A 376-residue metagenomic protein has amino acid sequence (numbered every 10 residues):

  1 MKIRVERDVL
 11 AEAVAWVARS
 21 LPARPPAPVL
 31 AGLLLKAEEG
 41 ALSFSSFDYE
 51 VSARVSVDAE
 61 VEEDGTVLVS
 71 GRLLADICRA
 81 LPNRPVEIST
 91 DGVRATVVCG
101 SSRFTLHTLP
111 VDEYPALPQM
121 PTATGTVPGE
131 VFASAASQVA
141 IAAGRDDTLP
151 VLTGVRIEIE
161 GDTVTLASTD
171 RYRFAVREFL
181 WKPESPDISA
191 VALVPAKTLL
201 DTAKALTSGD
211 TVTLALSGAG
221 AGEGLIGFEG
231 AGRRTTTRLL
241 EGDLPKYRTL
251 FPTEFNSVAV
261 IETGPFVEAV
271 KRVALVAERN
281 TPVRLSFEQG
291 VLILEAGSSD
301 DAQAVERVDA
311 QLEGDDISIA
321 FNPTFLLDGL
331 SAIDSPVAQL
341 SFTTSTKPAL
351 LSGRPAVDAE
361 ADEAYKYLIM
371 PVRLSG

Functional and structural regions predicted by a protein language model:
M1-G376: Structural preference for solvent-exposed beta-strand-turn elements and adjacent flexible terminal/loop segments within
